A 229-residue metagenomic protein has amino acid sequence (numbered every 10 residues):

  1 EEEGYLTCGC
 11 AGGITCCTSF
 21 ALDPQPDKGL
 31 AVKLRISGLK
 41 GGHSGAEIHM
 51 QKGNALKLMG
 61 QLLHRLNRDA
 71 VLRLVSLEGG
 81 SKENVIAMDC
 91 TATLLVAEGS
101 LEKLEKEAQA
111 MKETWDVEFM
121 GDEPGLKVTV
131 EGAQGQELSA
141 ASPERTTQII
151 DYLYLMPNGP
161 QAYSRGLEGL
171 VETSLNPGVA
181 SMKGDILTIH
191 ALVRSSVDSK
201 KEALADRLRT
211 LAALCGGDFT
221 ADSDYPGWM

Functional and structural regions predicted by a protein language model:
E1-R194: Midchain, well-structured core segments that form catalytic/ion-binding scaffolds
L170-M229: Substrate-recognition/cap regions that form aromatic- and gly/pro-loop-enriched pockets for small-molecule ligands
